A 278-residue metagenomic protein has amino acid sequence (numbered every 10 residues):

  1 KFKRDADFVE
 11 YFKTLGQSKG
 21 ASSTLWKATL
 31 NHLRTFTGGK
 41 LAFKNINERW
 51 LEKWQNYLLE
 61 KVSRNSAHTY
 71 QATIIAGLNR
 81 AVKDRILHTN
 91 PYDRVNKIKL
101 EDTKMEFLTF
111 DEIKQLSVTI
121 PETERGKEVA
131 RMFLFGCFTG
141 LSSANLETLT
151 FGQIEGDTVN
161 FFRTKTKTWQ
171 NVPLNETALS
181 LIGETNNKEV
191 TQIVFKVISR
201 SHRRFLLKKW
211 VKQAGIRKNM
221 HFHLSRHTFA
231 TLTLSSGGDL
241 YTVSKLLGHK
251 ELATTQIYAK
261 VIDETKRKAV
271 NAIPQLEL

Functional and structural regions predicted by a protein language model:
F2-I86, D102, E124-K127, V197-S201 (+1 more regions): N-terminal core-binding DNA-recognition domain of tyrosine site-specific recombinases/integrases
I46, E128-V129, R200-S201, R217-G237 (+1 more regions): Short basic/aromatic active-site micro-motif
R64, H68-Y70, K83, L87-S143: Basic, Lys/Arg- and aromatic-enriched nucleic-acid-binding interface segment
R94-K97, E106, F110-E112, T139 (+1 more regions): Conserved tyrosine-mediated DNA breakage-rejoining catalytic core shared by Y-recombinases
L134, F138-N145, K209, R226-K250 (+1 more regions): C-terminal catalytic core of tyrosine-transesterase DNA break-rejoin enzymes
G152-T158, R217-K218, G238-I257, K268: Short, polar N-cap/turn motifs at the start of nucleic acid-interacting alpha helices
R163-K167, T177, R200, L247 (+1 more regions): Catalytic-site neighborhood detector that most strongly recognizes the C-terminal catalytic loop/helix of tyrosine
N175-R217: Active-site/catalytic core of tyrosine-dependent DNA strand-transfer enzymes
